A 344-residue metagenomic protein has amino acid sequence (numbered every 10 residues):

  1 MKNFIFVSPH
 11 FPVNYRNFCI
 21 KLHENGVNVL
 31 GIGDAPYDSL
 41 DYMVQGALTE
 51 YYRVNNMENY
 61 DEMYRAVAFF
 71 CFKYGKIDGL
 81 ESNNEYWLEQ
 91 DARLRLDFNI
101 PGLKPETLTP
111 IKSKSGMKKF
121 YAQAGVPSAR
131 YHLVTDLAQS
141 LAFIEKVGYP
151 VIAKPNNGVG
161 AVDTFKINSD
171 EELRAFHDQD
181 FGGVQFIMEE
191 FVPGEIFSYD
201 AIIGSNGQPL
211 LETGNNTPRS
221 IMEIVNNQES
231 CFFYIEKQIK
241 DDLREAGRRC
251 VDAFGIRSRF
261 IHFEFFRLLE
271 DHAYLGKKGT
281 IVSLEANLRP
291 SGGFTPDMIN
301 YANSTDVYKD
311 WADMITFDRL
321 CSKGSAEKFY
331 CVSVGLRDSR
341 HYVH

Functional and structural regions predicted by a protein language model:
M1-E106, A138, L320: ATP-binding N-terminal substructure of ATP-dependent carboxylate-amine bond-forming enzymes
F11, Y15, W87, F165 (+3 more regions): Tryptophan-centric aromatic hotspots in well-structured domains and transmembrane helices
E62, Q139-F143, E172: Short acidic active-site motifs
A66-F70, A142-F143, F176-Q179: CheY-like receiver
L96-T164: A conserved helix-loop-beta module that forms one wall/lid of the active-site cleft in ATP-utilizing catalytic domains
P127-R130, K146, P150-A153, V162-S198 (+3 more regions): Conserved ATP-binding module of the ATP-grasp superfamily
E190-I256, F260-H262, R267, D271 (+4 more regions): ATP-dependent carboxylate/phosphate-activation module, predominantly the ATP-grasp catalytic core and closely related
R337-H344: Glycine-rich active-site loop/lid that clamps phosphate-bearing ligands
